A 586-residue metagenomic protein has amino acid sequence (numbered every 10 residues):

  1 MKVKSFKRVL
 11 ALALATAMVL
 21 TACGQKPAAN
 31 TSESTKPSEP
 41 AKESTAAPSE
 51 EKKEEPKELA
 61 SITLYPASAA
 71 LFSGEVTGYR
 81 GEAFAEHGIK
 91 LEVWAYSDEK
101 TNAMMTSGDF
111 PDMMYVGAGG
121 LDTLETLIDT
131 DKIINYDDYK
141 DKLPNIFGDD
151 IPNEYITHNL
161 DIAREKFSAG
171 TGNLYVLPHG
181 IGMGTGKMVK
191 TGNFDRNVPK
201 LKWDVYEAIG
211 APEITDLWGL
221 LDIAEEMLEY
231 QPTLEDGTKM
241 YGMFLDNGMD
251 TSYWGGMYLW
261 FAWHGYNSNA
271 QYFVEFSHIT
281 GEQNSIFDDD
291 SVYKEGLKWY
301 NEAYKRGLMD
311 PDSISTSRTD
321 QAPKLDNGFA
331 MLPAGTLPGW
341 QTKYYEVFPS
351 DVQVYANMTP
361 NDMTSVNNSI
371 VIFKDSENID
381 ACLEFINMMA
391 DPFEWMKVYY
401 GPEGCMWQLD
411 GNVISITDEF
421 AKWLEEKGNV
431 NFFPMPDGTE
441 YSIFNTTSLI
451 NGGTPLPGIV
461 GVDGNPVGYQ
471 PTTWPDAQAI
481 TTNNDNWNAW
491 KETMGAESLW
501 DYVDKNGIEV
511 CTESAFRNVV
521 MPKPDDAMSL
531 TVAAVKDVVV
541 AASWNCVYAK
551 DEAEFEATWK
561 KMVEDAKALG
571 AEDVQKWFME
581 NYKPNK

Functional and structural regions predicted by a protein language model:
K2-L10: Bacterial N-terminal signal peptides that target proteins for export
V3, L14, M18-K586: Extracytoplasmic/secretory soluble proteins
